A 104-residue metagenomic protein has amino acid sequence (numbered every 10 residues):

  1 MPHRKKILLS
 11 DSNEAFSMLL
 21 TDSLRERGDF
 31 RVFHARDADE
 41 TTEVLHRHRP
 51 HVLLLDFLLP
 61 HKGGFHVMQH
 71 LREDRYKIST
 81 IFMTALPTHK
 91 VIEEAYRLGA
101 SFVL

Functional and structural regions predicted by a protein language model:
M1-L8, S12, F16-M18: Non-catalytic signal-transmission and effector/linker regions of two-component phosphorelay proteins
E14-F33: Two-component/phosphorelay signaling modules centered on CheY-like receiver
H34-V52: Acidic, metal-coordinating helix/loop segments flanking the phosphotransfer/catalytic sites of two-component signaling
D37, G63-H66: Acidic catalytic/metal-coordinating carboxylates
E43, F65-Y76: Short amphipathic alpha-helix used as the core "switch/output" element in two-component signaling
H66, P87-L104: Alpha4 helix (beta4-alpha4-beta5 surface) of REC/receiver domains from two-component response regulators
